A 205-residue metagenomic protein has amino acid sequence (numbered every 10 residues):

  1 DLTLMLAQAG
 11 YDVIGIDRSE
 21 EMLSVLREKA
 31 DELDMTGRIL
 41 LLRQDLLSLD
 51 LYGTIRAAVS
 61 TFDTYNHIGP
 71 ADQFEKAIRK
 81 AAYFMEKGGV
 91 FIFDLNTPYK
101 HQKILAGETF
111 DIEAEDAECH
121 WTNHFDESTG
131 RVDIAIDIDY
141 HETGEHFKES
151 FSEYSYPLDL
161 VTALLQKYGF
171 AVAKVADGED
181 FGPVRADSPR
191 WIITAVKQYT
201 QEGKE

Functional and structural regions predicted by a protein language model:
D1-S48: Class I SAM-dependent methyltransferase SAM/SAH-binding core
L47-A58: A short acidic, Gly/Pro-enriched loop at the edge of an enzyme's catalytic core that lines a small-molecule cofactor
I55, G130-V132, A186-W191: A short, glycine/Asx- and small/polar-enriched loop/turn that sits immediately N-terminal to a beta-strand
T61-D63: Residues lining the SAM
N66-I68: A short His-aromatic
D72, I92-L164: SAM-dependent methyltransferase
E75-V90: A short glycine-rich, Lys/Arg-flanked "PGG" loop and its adjoining helix->strand segment in the class I
Y154-E205: C-terminal lobe and adjacent flexible extensions of AdoMet/dcAdoMet transferase-like proteins
